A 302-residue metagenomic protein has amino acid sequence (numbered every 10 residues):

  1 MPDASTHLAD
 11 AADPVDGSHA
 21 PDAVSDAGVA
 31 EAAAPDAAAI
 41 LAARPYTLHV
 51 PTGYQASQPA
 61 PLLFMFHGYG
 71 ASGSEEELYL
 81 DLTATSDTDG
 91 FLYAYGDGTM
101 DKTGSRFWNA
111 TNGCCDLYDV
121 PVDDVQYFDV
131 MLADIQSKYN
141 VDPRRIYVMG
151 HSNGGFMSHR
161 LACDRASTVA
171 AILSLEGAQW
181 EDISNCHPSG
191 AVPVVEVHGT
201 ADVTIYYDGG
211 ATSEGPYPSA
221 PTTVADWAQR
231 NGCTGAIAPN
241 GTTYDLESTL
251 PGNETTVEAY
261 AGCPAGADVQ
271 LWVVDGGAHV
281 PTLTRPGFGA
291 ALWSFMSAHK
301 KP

Functional and structural regions predicted by a protein language model:
M1-A38: Ser/Thr-rich, Pro/Gly/Ala-heavy low-complexity intrinsically disordered linkers and tails of secreted extracellular
L41-G53, S57-Y147, F156-R160, D164 (+1 more regions): Serine-hydrolase catalytic machinery in alpha/beta-hydrolase-like enzymes
G53-Y54, Y69-A71, G98-T103, A201-V203 (+3 more regions): Acidic glycine-/aspartate-rich tracts in secreted/extracellular proteins
F64-G68, E176, H198-G199, D275: The conserved beta1-alpha1 loop
L78, Q136-V192, V203: Primarily recognizes the serine-hydrolase "nucleophile elbow" in alpha/beta-hydrolase and SGNH/GDSL folds
A170-A265: The feature captures the conserved acid-bearing segment of alpha/beta-hydrolase catalytic domains
A278-T284: Catalytic histidine-centered segment of alpha/beta-hydrolase-like enzymes
P286-P302: Catalytic active-site module of serine/aspartate enzymes centered on a nucleophile-bearing elbow/loop
